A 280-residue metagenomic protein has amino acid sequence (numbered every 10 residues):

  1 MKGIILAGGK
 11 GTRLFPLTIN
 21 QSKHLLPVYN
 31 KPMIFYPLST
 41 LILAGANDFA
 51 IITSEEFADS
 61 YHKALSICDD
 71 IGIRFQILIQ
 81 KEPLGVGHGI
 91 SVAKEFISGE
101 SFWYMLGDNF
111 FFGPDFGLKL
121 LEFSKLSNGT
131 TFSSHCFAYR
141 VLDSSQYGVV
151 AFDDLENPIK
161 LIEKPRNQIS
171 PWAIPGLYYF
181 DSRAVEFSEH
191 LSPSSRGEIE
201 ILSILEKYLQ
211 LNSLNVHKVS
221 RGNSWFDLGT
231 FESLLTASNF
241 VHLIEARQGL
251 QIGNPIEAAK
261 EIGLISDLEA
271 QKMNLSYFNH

Functional and structural regions predicted by a protein language model:
K2-I5, R13-I19, L26-P27, K31-L106 (+3 more regions): Conserved N-terminal catalytic core of the sugar/cofactor nucleotidyltransferase
G9, D108, R140: Active-site glycine-centered loops adjacent to acidic/histidine catalytic or metal-binding residues that shape
L25, V150-F152: A structural signal for short hydrophobic beta-strand segments in well-ordered beta-sheet cores
S66-G72, L126-N128, K207-L209: Short, conserved catalytic or adaptor-binding loops enriched in Gly and charged residues
L78-Q80, F137, H217-V219: Conserved beta-strand termini and adjacent loop/short-helix elements that scaffold enzyme active sites in alpha/beta
P83-V86, D143-S144, N167, S224-W225: A short acidic, often aromatic-flanked loop/helix-cap motif at beta-alpha or helix-coil junctions that lines enzyme
W103, G117, L121-K125, N157-L264 (+2 more regions): Catalytic-core segments of class I nucleotidyltransferases/pyrophosphorylases that form NMP-activated intermediates
G113-S145: Conserved donor-nucleotide/metal-binding helix-loop-beta segment in metal-dependent transferases, i.e., the alpha-helix
